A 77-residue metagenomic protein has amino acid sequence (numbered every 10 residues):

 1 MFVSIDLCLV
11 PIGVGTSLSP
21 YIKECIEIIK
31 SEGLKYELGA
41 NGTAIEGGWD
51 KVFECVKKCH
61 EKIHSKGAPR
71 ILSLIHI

Functional and structural regions predicted by a protein language model:
S4-I5: Short helix/strand-capping turn motifs
V14-S19, D50-C55: Short, conserved charged micro-motifs
G15-I29: Short amphipathic alpha-helix segments
I29-G33, E61-R70: A common structural junction motif
E37-G42: Short Gly/Ser/Thr- and Asp/Glu-enriched loop/turn motifs at secondary-structure junctions
I45: Conserved, mostly hydrophobic/aromatic
F53-K58, I63: Charge-rich, low-aromatic oligomerization/scaffolding segments with amphipathic character
H76-I77: Conserved small/polar residues in nucleotide/adenosyl-binding loops
